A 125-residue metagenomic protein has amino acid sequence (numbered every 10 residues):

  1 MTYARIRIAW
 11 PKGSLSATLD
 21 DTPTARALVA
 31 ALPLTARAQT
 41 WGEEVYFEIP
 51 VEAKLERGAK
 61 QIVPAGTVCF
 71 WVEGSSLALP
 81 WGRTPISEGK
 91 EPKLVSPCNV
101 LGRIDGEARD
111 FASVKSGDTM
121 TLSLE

Functional and structural regions predicted by a protein language model:
M1: Extended, loop-rich substrate-binding clefts of extracytoplasmic carbohydrate-active enzymes
A4-R5, A9: Helix-rich terminal scaffold detector
S14, D20-A27, A31-E125: Glycine-rich active-site loops that engage anionic ligands at enzyme catalytic sites
